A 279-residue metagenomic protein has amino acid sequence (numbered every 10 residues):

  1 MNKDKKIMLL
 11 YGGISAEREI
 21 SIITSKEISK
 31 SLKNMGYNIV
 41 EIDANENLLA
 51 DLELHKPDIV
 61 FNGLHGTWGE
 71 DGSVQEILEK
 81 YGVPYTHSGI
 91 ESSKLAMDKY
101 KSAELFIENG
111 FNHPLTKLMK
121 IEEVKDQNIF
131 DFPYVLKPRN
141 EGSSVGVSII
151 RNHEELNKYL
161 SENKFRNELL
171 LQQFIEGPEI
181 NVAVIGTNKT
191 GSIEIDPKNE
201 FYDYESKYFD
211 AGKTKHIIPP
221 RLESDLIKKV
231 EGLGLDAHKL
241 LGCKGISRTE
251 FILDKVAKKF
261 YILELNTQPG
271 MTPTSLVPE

Functional and structural regions predicted by a protein language model:
M1-E91, L95-M97, K101, E108 (+1 more regions): ATP-binding N-terminal substructure of ATP-dependent carboxylate-amine bond-forming enzymes
M1-Y11, I39, L52-L54, L95-P178: Active-site nucleotide/adenylate-binding loops and adjacent lid/helix of ATP-dependent enzymes
S73, L233, L276-V277: Hydrophobic alpha-helical segments typical of transmembrane helices and their membrane-interface/capping positions
S144, K198, N266-E279: Glycine-rich phosphate/pyrophosphate-binding beta-alpha loops
R151-G232, K255-Y261: Phosphate-binding site of ATP-dependent enzymes
Q173, H238-M271: Conserved metal-phosphate-binding beta-hairpin within the catalytic cores of diverse ATP-dependent phosphoryl-transfer
